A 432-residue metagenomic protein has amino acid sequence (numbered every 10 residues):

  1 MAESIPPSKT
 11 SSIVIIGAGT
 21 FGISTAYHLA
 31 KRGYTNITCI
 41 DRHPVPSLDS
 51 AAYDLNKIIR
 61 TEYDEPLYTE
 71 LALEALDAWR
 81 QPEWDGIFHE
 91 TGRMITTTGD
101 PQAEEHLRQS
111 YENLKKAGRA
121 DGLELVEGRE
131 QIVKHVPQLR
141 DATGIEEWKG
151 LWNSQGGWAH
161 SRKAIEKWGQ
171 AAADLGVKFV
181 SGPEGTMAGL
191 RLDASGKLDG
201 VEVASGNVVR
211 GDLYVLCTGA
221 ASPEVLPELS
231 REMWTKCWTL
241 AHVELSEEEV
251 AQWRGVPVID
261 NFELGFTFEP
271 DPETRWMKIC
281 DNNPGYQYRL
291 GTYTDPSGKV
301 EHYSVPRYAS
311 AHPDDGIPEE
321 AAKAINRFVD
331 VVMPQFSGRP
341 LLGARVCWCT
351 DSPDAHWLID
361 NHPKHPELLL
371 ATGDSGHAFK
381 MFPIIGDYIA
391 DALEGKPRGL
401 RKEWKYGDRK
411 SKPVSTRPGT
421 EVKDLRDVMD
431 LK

Functional and structural regions predicted by a protein language model:
I5-F21, T38: Beta1/beta-strand and adjacent pyrophosphate-binding region of the FAD-binding site in flavoprotein oxidoreductases
K9-S11, V203-L213: Core beta-strand elements of the Rossmann-like FAD/NAD(P) dinucleotide-binding domain in flavoenzyme oxidoreductases
Y27-R32, G86-G92, V208-L213, T218-E367: Active-site substrate-recognition segment that forms the wall of the catalytic cavity or substrate channel
A30-A52: Glycine-rich FAD pyrophosphate-binding loop
N56-Q138, E147-W148: Dinucleotide-binding Rossmann-like beta1-alpha1 core, especially the glycine-rich loop that anchors the ADP
E70-L73, G99-H106, L151-A171, D314-A321 (+1 more regions): Short beta-strand to alpha-helix junction loop
V180-D199: A conserved short coil-to-beta-strand element within the FAD-binding core of flavoproteins
A324-K432: C-terminal catalytic lobe of FAD-dependent flavoproteins
